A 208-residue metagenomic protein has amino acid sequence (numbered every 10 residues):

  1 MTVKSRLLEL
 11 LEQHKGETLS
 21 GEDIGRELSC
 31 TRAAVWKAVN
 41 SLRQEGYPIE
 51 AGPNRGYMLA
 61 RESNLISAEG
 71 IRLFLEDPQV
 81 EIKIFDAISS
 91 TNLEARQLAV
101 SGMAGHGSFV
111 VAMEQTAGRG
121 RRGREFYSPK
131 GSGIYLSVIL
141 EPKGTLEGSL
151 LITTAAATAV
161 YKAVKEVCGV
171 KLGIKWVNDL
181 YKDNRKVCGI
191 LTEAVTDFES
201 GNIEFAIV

Functional and structural regions predicted by a protein language model:
T2-K165, K186-C188, V195: N-terminal lobe of the biotin/lipoate ligase/transferase fold
P78, V170-K171: Secondary-structure boundary/capping positions in well-ordered alpha/beta enzyme cores
G105-G107, G169, N202: A general structural motif
L136-V138, N178, I190-T192, I207-V208: A structural signal for short, well-ordered beta-strand segments
K171-N184, C188-G189: Catalytic palm active-site di-aspartate
D183, D197-S200: Flexible loop/coil segments at beta-strand boundaries within sensory signal-transduction domains
E199-V208: Short, acidic (Asp/Glu-rich) active-site segment that either coordinates a divalent metal cofactor
